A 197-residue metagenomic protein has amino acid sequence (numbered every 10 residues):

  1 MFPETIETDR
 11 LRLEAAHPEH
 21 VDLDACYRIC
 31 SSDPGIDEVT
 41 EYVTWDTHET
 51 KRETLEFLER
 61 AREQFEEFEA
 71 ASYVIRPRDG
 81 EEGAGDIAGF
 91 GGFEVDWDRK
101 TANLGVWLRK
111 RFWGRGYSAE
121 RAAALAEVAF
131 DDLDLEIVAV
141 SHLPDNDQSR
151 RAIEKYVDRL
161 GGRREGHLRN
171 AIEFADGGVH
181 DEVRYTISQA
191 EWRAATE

Functional and structural regions predicted by a protein language model:
M1-E38, D79-E197: Acyl-donor (CoA/ACP) binding surface of acyl/acetyltransferases
C30, V43, F65-E67: Hydrophobic residues in alpha-helical segments
G35-R60, Y73: Conserved GNAT-fold acetyl-CoA-binding loop/helix
T50-K51, F65, G161: A short hydrophobic/aromatic micro-motif that marks alpha-helical segments and, especially, helix-coil
L58-V74, G89: A short helix-loop-beta-strand connector motif used in the catalytic cores of GNAT acetyltransferases and, in some
